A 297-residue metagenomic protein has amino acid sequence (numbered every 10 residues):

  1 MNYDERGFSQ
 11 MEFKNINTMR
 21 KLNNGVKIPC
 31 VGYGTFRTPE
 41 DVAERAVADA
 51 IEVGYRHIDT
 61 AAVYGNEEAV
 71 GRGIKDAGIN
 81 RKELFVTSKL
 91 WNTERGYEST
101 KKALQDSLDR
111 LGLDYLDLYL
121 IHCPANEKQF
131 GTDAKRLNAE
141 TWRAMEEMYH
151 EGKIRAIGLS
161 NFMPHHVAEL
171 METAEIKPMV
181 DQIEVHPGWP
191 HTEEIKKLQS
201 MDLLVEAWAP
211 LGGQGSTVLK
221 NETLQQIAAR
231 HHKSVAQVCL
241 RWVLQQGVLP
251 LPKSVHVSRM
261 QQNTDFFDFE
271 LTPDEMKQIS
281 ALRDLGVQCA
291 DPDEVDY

Functional and structural regions predicted by a protein language model:
N2-L84, A144, L211-G212, V295-D296: N-terminal binding-site loop/beta-alpha segment at the start of enzyme catalytic domains that lines or forms
N23, G71-R81, L108-D114, M171-A174 (+1 more regions): Acidic (Asp/Glu)-rich catalytic clusters
T38-A50, G96-L111, H165-A168, P190: Short, acidic/polar
T38-D41, D59-A69, T93-E98, E127 (+2 more regions): Acidic-and-aromatic substrate-binding clefts and catalytic sites of carbohydrate-active enzymes
R56-Y64, T87, R155-G158, V180-I183: Short catalytic-loop micro-motif centered on adjacent basic/acidic residues
R81-E94, L118-P124, E184-V185: A short, structured active-site edge motif that brings together acidic residues
T100-I121, E147-E151: CE4/NodB-like, metal-dependent polysaccharide N-deacetylase domain that modifies extracellular/periplasmic N-acetylated
A125-Y297: Beta/alpha (TIM)-barrel catalytic core signal, keyed to glycine-rich beta->alpha loops juxtaposed to Asp/Glu that bind
